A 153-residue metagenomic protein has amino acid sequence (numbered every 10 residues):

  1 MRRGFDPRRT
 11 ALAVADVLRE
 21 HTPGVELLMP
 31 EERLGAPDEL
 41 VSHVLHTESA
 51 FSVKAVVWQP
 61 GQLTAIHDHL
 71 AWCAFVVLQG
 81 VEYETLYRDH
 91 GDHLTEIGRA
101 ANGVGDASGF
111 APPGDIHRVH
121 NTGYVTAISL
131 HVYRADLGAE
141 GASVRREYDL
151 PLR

Functional and structural regions predicted by a protein language model:
M1-V25: N-terminal leader/capping segments at the start of a protein or of a new domain
P30-Q62, A107: A short glycine-rich, His/Asp/Glu-containing loop-to-beta-strand
A65-H67, E84-T85, F110-A111, I116-T122: Short beta-strand His + acidic residue motifs that chelate non-heme Fe in jelly-roll/DSBH and cupin folds
A71-D89: Glycine- and acidic-residue-biased ligand/ion/polar-headgroup-sensing regions
A74-V76, Y124-E140: A short hydrophobic beta-strand segment most commonly corresponding to one strand of the jelly-roll/cupin
D89-H117: Short acidic-glycine-tyrosine-enriched beta hairpin
R99, N121, V132, A139-R153: Domain-scale activation on soluble regions of proteins
